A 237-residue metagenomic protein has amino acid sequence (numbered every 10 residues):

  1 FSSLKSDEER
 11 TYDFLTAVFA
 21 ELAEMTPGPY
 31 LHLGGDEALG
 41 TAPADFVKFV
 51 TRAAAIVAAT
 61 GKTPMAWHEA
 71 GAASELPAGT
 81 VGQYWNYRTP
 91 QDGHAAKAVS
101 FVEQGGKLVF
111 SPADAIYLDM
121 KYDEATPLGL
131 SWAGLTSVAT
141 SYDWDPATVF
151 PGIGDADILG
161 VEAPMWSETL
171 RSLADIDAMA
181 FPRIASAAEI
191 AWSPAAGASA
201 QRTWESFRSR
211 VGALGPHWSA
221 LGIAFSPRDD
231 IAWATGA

Functional and structural regions predicted by a protein language model:
F1-V81, W85-Y87, Q91-G106: Active-site neighborhood of glycoside hydrolase catalytic domains
L76-T80, W85-A237: Flexible, acidic glycine-rich loops studded with aromatic residues
